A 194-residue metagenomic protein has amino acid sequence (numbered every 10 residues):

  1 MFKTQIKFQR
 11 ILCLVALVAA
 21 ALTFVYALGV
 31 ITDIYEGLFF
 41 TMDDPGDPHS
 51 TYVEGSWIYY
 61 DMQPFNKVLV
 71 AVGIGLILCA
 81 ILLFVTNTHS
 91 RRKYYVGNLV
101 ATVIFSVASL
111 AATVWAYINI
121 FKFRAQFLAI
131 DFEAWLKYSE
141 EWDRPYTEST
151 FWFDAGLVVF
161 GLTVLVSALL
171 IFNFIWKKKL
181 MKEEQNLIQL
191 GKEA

Functional and structural regions predicted by a protein language model:
M1-Q5, S56-K93: Alpha-helical transmembrane segments and their immediate interhelical/interface regions in integral membrane proteins
F2-A21, Y95-V107, L169-I171: Alpha-helical transmembrane segments and their helix-start/interface "positive-inside/aromatic belt" motifs in integral
F2-F8, L82-Y94, I120-L128, G161-A194: Cytosolic juxtamembrane helix at the C-terminal end of the final transmembrane segment
V15-T32, V100-F121: Hydrophobic alpha-helical membrane-insertion segments
L22, L76-L78, V107-A111, L162-L165: Core hydrophobic alpha-helical transmembrane segments of single-pass membrane proteins
G29, T150, K177-L180: Residue-level recognition of hydrophobic positions within alpha-helical transmembrane segments
I34-F65, W115-D154: Interfacial non-cytosolic loop connecting adjacent transmembrane helices
F65-G75, F151-L162: Alpha-helical transmembrane segments of polytopic membrane proteins
